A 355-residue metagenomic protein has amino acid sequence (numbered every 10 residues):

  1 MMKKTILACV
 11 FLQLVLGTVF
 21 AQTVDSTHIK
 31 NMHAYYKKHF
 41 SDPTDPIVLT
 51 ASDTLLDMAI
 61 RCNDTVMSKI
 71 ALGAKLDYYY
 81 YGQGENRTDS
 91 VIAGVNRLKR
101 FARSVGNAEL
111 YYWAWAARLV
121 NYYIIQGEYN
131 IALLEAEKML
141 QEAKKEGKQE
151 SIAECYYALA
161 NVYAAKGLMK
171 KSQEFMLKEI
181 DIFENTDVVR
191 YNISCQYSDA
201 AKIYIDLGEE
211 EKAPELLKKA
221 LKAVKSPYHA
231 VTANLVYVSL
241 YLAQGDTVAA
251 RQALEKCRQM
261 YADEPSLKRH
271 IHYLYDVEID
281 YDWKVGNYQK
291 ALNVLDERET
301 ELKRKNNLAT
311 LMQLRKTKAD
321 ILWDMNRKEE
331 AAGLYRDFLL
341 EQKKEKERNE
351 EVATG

Functional and structural regions predicted by a protein language model:
M1-Y36, L159: Bacterial Sec-dependent N-terminal signal peptides
V19-D77, G84-N96, S104-E109: N-terminal leader/linker segments that initiate helical-solenoid repeat arrays
Q22-A34, K38, D45-L49, D89 (+5 more regions): Hydrophobic positions within repeat-based interaction scaffolds
S26, V66, I70, E109-Y111 (+5 more regions): Residue signature of alpha-solenoid helical repeat architecture, marking inter-repeat boundaries and helix-start
K30, I70-A71, W113-A114, E154 (+4 more regions): Residue register of alpha-helical TPR repeats
Y35, K75, R118-L119, I152 (+6 more regions): Structural register within alpha-helical repeat arrays
K37-I47, Y79-V91, V120-A132, Y163-K171 (+4 more regions): Short coil/turn connectors between adjacent alpha-helices in alpha-solenoid helical repeat scaffolds
D53-I60, N96-R103, E137-K144, L177-V188 (+4 more regions): Amphipathic alpha-helical segments of tetratricopeptide repeats
